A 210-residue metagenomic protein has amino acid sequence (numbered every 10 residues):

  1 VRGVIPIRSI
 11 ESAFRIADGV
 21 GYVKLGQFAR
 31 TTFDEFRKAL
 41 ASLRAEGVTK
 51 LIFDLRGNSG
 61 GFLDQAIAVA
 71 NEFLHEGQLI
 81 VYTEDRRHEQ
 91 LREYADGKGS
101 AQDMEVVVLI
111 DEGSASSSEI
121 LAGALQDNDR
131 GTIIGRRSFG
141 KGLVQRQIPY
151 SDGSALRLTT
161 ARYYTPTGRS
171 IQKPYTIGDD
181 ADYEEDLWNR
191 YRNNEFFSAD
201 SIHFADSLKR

Functional and structural regions predicted by a protein language model:
V1-S151: Cleft-lining beta-strand/loop regions that shape enzyme active-site pockets
S154: Active-site rim segments in enzyme catalytic domains, especially the processed small/beta chain of N-terminal
R157-L158: Short, small/polar residue-rich loop motifs at catalytic or cofactor-binding pockets
P166-R210: Conserved functional hotspot residues or short segments at active or partner-binding sites across diverse domains
